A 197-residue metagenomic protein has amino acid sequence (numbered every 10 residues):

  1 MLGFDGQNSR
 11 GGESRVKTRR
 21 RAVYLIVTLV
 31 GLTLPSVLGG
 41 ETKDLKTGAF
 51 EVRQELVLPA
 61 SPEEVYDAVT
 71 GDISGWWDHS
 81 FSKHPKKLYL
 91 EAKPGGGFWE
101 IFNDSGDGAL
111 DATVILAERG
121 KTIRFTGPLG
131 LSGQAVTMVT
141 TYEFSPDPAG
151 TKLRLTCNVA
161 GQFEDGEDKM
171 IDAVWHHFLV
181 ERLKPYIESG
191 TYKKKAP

Functional and structural regions predicted by a protein language model:
R15-I26: Bacterial N-terminal signal peptides that target proteins for export
Y24-P35: Bacterial N-terminal signal peptides
S36-K87: Hydrophobic ligand-binding cavity/cleft-lining segments
Q54-L56, L110-L116, M138-P146, W175: Hydrophobic/aromatic beta-strand elements that line small-molecule binding cavities or substrate pockets in beta-rich
P59-E64, I115-K121, E143-K152: A short, structured loop/turn motif at beta-sheet edges
V65-V69, F98, V114, F125 (+3 more regions): Hydrophobic pocket/interface hotspot
D72-A109, G120, K194: Short beta-edge strand/loop motif at the mouth of beta-sheet-based domains
K152, V159-P197: A conserved amphipathic terminal alpha-helix motif
